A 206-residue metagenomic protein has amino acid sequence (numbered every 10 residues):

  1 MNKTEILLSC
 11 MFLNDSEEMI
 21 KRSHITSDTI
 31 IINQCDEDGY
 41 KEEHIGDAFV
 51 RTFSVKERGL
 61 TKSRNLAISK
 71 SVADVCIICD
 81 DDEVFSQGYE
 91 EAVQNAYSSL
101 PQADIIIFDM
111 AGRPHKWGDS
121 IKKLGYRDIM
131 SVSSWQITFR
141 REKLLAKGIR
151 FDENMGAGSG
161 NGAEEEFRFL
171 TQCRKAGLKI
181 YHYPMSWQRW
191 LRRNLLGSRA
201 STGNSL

Functional and structural regions predicted by a protein language model:
M1-D28: N-proximal low-complexity "stem/linker" segments adjacent to membrane-targeting elements
K21-Y40, R51-S54: Short beta-strand/loop segment that forms part of the nucleotide-sugar
V55-S71: Glycine-rich, basic loop-to-helix element that forms the pyrophosphate-binding segment of sugar-nucleotide handling
C76: Short aromatic/hydrophobic "clamp" motif used to bind/position activated sugar donors
V84, G88-I121: Conserved donor NDP-sugar-binding/catalytic core segment of glycosyltransferases
K122-K143, G160-G162: A recurrent flexible, glycine/aromatic-enriched loop bordering the glycosyltransferase active site that acts as
F139, K143, N154-Y183: A short, conserved alpha-helix in the catalytic core of glycosyltransferases
G197-L206: Catalytic core of nucleotide-sugar-dependent glycosyltransferases
